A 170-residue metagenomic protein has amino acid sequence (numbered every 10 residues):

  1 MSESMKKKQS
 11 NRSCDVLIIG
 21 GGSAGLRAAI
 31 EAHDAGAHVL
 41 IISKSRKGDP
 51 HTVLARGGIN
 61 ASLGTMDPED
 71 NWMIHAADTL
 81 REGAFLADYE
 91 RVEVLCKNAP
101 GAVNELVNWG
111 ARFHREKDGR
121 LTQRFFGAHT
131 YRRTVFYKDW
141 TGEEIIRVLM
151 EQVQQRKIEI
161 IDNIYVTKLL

Functional and structural regions predicted by a protein language model:
M1-V16, D34: Extreme N-terminal leader/targeting segments of oxidoreductases
M5-K8, S43-L169: Conserved N-terminal/central alpha/beta ligand/cofactor-binding core
V16-I41: N-terminal Rossmann-like FAD-binding beta1-loop-alpha1 element of flavoenzymes
